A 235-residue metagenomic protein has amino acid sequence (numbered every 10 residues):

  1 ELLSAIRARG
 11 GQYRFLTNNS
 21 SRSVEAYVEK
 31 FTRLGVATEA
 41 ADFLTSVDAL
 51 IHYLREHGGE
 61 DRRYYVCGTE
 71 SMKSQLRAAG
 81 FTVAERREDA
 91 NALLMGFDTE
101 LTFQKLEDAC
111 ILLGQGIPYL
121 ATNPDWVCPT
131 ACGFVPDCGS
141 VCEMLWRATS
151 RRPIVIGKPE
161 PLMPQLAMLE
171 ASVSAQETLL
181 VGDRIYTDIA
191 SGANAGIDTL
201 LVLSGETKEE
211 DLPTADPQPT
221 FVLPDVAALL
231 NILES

Functional and structural regions predicted by a protein language model:
E1-G11, S20-V47, I51-S235: Asp-based, Mg2+/Mn2+-dependent phosphohydrolase catalytic module
